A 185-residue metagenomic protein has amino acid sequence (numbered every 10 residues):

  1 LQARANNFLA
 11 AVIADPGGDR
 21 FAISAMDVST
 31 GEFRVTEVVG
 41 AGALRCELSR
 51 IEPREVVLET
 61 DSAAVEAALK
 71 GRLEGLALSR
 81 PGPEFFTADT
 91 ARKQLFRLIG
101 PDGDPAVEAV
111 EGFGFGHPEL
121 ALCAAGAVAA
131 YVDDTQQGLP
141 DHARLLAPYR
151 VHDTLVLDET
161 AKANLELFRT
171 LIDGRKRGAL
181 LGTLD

Functional and structural regions predicted by a protein language model:
L1-D185: Charged catalytic and DNA/RNA-contacting regions of genome-maintenance and nucleic-acid-processing enzymes
